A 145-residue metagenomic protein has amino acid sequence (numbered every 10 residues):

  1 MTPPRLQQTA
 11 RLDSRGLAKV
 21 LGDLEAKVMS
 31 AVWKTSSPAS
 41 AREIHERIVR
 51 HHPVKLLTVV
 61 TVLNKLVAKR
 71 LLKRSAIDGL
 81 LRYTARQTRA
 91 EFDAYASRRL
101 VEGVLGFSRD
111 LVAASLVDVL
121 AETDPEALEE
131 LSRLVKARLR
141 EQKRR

Functional and structural regions predicted by a protein language model:
T2-M29: Short alpha-helical segments that sit at the start of domains
L21, W33-S40: Short capping segments at the starts of secondary-structure elements
L21-L24, I77-A96: Short, cationic-aromatic polyanion-contact patches
K27, A31-T35, R47: Short amphipathic alpha-helical elements of helix-turn-helix/winged-helix folds
P38-I48: Short acidic, hydrophobic short linear motifs in intrinsically disordered regions
V60-N64: Short, hydrophobic-biased segments on the C-terminal half of alpha helices that form "recognition helices"
R70: Glycine-centered, phosphate/nucleic-acid-interacting loop/turn motifs that mediate DNA/RNA or nucleotide
Y95-R140: Amphipathic alpha-helical dimerization/coiled-coil segments that flank or bridge DNA-binding/regulatory modules
